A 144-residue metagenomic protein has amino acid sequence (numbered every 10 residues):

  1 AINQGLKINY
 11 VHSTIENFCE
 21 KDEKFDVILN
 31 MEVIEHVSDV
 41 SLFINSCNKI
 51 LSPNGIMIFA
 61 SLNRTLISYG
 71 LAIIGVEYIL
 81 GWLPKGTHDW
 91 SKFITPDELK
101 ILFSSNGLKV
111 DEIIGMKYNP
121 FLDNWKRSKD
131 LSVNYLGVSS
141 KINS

Functional and structural regions predicted by a protein language model:
A1-L6, I74-G75, W125-K129: Short low-complexity, flexible loop/linker segments enriched in glycine and/or proline with clustered acidic
A1-Y69, P96-L99, G137-K141: Conserved SAM-binding loop
N9-V11, D111-I114: General small-molecule cofactor/ligand-binding pocket signal
S61, L80-E98: Acceptor-substrate binding/catalytic loop of class I
R64, Y118-P120: Residue-level marker for beta-strand->alpha-helix junctions and adjacent short loops that shape enzyme
S68-I79: Short, flexible, mixed-charge acidic loops at enzyme active sites
W90-I113: Short alpha-helix
N124-S144: Core SAM-dependent methyltransferase catalytic element
